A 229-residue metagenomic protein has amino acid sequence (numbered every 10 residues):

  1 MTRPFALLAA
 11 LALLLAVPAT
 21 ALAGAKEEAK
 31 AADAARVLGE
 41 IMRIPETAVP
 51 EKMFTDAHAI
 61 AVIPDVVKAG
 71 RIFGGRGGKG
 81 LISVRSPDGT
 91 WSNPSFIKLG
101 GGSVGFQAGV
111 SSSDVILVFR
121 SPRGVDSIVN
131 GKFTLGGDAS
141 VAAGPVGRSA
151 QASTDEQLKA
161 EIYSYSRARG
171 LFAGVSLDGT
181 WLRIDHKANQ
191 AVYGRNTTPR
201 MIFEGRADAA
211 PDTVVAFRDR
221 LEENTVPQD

Functional and structural regions predicted by a protein language model:
M1-A9: Bacterial N-terminal signal peptides that target proteins for export
L8-P18: Bacterial N-terminal signal peptides
L22-D229: Small-residue-enriched, tightly packed secondary-structure blocks
